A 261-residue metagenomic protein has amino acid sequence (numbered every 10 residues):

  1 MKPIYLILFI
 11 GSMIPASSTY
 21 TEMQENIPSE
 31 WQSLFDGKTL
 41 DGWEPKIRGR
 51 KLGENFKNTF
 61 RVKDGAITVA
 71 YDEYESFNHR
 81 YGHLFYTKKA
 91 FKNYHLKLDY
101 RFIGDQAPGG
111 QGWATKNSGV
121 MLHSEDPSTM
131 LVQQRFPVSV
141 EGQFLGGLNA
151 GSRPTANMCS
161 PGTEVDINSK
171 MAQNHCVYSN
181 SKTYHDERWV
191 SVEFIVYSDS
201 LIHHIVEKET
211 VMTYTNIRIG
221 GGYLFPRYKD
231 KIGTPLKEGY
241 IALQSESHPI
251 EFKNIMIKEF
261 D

Functional and structural regions predicted by a protein language model:
M1-E25: Bacterial Sec-dependent N-terminal signal peptides
T19-D261: Carbohydrate-interacting regions of secretory-pathway proteins
